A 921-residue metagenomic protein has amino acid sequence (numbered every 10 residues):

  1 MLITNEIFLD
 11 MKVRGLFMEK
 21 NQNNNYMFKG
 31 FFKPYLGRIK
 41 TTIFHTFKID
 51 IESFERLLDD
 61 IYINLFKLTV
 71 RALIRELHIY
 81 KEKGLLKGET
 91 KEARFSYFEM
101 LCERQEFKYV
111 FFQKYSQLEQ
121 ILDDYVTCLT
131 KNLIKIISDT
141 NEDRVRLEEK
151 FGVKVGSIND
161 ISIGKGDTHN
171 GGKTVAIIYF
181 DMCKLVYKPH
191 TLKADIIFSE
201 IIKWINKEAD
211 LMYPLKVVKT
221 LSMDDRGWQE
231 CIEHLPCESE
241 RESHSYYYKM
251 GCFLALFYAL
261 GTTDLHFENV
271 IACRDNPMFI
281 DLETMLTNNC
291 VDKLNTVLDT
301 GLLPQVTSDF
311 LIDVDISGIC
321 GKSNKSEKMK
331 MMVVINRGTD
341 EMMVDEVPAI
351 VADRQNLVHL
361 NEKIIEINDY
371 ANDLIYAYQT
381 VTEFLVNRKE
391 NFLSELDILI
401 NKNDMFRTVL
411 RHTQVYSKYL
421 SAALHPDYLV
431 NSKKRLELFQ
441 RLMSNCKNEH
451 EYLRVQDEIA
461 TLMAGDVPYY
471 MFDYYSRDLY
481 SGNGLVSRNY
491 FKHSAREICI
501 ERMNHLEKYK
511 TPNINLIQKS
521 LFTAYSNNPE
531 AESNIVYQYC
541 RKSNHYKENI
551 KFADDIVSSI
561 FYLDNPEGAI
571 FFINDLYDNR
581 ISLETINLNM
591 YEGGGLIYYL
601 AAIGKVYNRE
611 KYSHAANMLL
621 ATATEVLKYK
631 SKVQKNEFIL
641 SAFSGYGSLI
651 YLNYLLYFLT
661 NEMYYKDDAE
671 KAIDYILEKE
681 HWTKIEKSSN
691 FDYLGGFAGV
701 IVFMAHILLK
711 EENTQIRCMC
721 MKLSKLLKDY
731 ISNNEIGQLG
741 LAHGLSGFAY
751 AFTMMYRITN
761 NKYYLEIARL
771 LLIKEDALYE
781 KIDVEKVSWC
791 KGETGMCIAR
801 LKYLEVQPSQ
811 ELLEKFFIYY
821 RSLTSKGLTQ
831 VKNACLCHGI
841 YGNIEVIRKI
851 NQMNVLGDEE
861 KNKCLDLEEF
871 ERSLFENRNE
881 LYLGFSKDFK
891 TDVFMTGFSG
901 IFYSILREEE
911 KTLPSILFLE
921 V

Functional and structural regions predicted by a protein language model:
L2-L85, L101-I137, N276-I550: C-terminal catalytic region of ATP-dependent kinase domains
T46, D50-I121, Y125-T262, N276-M278: Conserved ATP-binding subdomain of kinase catalytic cores across diverse folds
G227, K249, N587-A602, L640-L655 (+5 more regions): Well-ordered alpha-helical segments within folded domains of soluble proteins
F522-E592, Y599, M721: Low-complexity, Ser/Thr/Pro/Gly-enriched N-terminal "stalk/linker" regions
Y539-I550, I603-N617, L656-K671, A705-K722 (+4 more regions): Structural helix-adjacent loops and short alpha-helical linkers that scaffold large soluble proteins
N549-G568, H614-V633, Y664-K687, C718-I736 (+3 more regions): Long, well-ordered core segments of solenoidal/helical folds
D564-G593, A602-Y607, K611-F643, E686-S689 (+2 more regions): Internal amphipathic alpha-helical repeat/solenoid segments
C835-C837, V855-V921: CBM-like carbohydrate-recognition segments
